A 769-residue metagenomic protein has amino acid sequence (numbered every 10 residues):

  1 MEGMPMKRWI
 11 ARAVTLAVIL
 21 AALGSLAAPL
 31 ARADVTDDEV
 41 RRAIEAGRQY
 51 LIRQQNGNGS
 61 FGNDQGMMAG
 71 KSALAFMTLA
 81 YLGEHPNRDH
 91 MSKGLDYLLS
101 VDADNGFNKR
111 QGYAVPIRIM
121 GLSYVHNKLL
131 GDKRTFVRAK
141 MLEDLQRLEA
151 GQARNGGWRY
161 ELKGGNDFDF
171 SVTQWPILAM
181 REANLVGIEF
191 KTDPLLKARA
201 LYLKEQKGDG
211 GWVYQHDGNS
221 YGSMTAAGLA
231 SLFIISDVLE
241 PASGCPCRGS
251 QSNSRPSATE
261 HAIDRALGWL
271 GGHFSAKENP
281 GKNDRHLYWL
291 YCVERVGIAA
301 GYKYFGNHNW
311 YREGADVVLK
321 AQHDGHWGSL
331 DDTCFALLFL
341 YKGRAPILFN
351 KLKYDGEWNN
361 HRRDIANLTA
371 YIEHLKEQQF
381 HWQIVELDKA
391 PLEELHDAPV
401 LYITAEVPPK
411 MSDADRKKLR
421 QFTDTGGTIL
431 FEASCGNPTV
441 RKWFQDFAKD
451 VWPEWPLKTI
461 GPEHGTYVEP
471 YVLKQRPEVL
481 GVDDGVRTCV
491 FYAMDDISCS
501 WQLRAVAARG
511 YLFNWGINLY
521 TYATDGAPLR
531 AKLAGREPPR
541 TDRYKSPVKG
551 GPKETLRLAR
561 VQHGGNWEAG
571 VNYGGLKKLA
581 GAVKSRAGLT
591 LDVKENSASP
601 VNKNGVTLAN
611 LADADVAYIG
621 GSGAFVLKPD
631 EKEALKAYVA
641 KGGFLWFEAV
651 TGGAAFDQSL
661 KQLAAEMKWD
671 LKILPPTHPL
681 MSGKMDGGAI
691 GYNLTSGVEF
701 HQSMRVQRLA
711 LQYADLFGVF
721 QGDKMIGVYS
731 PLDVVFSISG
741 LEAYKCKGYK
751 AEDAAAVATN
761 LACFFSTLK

Functional and structural regions predicted by a protein language model:
M1-A11: N-terminal secretory signal peptides that target proteins for export/translocation
A13-S25: Bacterial N-terminal signal peptides
A27-A33: Boundary at the C-terminal end of the N-terminal hydrophobic targeting segment
A33-A46, S60-H90, D104-L196, K204-E313 (+3 more regions): An alpha-helical repeat/solenoid feature that recognizes helix-turn-helix modules
G57-N58, L82, D102-N105, Y124-N127 (+22 more regions): Solvent-exposed loop/turn segments at secondary-structure junctions within structured extracellular/periplasmic domains
H90, D364-V451, V468-E469, A493 (+4 more regions): Helical hinge/lid and interdomain linker segments adjacent to catalytic or ligand-binding clefts that mediate domain
K342-V400, T404-V407, I497, R504-V616 (+3 more regions): Aromatic-Pro/Gly-enriched surface loop or interdomain linker that acts as a lid/target-recognition segment
N437-T524, G535, P552-R557, K577 (+3 more regions): An acidic, glycine-rich "communication" segment
